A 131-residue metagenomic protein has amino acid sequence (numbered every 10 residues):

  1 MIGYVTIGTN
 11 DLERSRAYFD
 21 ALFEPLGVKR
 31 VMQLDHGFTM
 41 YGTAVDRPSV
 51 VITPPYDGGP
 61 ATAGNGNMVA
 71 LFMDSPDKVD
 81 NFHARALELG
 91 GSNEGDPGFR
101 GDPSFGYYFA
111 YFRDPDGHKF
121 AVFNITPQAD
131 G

Functional and structural regions predicted by a protein language model:
M1, T62-G66, S104: Short glycine-enriched loop/turn motifs at secondary-structure junctions
M1-R16, V69, T126-G131: N-terminal beta-strand motif that seeds the catalytic metal site of vicinal oxygen chelate
I7-S49: Core segments of cupin and vicinal oxygen chelate
T9-R14, L71-A110, P115: Vicinal oxygen chelate
L22, V28-V31, D57-G59, P76-D77 (+4 more regions): Long, contiguous binding/interaction regions
M40-D46, F112-P115, I125: Active-site beta-strand termini and strand-to-loop segments that position acidic
T43-N81: Long, continuous compositionally biased terminal/linker segments
